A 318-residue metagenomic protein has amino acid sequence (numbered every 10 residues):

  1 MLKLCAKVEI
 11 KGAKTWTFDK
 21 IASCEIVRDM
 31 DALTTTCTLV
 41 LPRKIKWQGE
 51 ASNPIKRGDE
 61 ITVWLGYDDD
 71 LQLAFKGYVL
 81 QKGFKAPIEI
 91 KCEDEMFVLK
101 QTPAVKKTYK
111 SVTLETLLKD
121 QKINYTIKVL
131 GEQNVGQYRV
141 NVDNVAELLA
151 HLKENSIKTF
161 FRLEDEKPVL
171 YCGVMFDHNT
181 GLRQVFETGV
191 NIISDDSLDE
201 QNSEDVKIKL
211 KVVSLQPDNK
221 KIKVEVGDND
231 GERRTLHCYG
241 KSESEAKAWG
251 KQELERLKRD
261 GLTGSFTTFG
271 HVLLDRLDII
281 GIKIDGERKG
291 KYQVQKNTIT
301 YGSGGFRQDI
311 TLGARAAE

Functional and structural regions predicted by a protein language model:
M1-F97: Assembly/oligomerization scaffold segments
M1-G12, K56, A150, T159-R256 (+2 more regions): Acidic, small/polar-enriched beta strand-loop surface segments
S23, L73-K76, E89, P103-K106 (+4 more regions): Well-ordered beta-strand positions in beta-sheet-rich domains
D31-W47, A86-M96, K119, V212 (+3 more regions): Oligomerization/assembly interface segments of phage tail-like spikes and tubes
G49-E60, K100-K110, D278-I282: Extended Gly/Ser/Thr-rich low-complexity repeat segments, especially those forming or decorating extracellular
G77-A86, F176, Y292-G305: Short, compositionally biased
K85-N191: Charged- and aromatic-enriched interaction segments used to assemble and dock large macromolecular complexes
K106-Y109, G313-E318: Glycine- and charge-enriched low-complexity intrinsically disordered segments
